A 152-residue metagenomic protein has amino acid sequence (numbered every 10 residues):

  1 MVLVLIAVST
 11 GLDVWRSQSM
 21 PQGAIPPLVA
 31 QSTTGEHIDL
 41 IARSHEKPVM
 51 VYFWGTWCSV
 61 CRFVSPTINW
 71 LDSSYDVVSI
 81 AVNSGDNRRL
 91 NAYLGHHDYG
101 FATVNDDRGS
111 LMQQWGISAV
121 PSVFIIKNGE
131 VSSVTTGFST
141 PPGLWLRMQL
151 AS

Functional and structural regions predicted by a protein language model:
M1-Q31, S152: N-terminal targeting signals for export/organelle localization
A30-T33, I125: Hydrophobic beta-strand positions
D39-S59, I68: Short active-site neighborhood of thiol/selenol oxidoreductases, capturing the structured segment around
P48-V49, S74-Y75, P121: Alpha/beta-hydrolase fold active-site loops
R62-H97, D107-Q113: Structural microenvironment flanking redox-active thiols in thiol-disulfide oxidoreductases
G95-V131: Short, internal strand/loop/helix patches that form the active-site neighborhood or redox-interaction surface
F124-S152: Non-catalytic, surface beta->alpha helical segment in thiol-disulfide oxidoreductase systems
